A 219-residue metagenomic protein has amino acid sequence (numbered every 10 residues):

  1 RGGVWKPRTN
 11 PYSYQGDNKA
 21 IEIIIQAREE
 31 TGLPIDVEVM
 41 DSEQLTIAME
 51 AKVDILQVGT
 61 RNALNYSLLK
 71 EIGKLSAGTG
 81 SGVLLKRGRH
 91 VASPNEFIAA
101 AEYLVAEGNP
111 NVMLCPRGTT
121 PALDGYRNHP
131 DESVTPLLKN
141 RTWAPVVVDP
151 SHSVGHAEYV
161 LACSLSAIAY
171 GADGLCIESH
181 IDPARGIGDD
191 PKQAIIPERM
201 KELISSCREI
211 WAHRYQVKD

Functional and structural regions predicted by a protein language model:
R1-G3, P34-V39, L114-C115, G174-S179: Short beta-strand segments at enzyme active-site cores
G2-K19, I181-P191: Glycine-rich, proline-tolerant flexible connector loops at the mouths of alpha/beta enzymes
Y12-A20, T60, L64, A92 (+4 more regions): Alpha-helix N-cap and loop-to-helix initiation/capping positions
S13-V37, I72-G82, E132-V146, Q193-Q216: Alpha-helix-loop-beta-strand connector modules within alpha/beta enzyme cores
E43-I47, L68, V134: Short acidic active-site motifs
Q57-N62, L85-G88: Short beta->alpha connector loops at strand-helix junctions that form conserved, small/polar/Pro-enriched
K70-P183: Catalytic alpha/beta core domains of metabolic enzymes, predominantly
G155-H156, L161-D219: C-terminal alpha-helical cap/extension of soluble enzyme domains
